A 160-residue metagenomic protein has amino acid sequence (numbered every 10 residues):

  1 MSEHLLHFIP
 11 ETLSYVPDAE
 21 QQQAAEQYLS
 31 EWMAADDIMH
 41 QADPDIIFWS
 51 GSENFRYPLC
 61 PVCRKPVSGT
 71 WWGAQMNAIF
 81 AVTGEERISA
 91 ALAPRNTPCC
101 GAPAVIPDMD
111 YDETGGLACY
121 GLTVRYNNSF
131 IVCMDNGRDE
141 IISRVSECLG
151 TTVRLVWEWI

Functional and structural regions predicted by a protein language model:
M1, G101, V105-I160: Acidic, proline/glycine-rich low-complexity IDRs
M1-P58, L149: N-terminal alpha-helical interaction blocks
H7-I9, P61, T123-R125: Residues in well-ordered beta-strands of folded domains
C60-C63, T97-C100: Short cysteine-rich clusters marking metal-coordination/redox-active sites
R64-V67, L149: Exposed regions on extracellular, virion, or secretory-pathway luminal proteins
V67-T70, P107: Cys/His-rich zinc-coordinating "finger/knuckle" motifs
Q75-T97, D112-E113: Short linker/helix segments within small regulatory modules
